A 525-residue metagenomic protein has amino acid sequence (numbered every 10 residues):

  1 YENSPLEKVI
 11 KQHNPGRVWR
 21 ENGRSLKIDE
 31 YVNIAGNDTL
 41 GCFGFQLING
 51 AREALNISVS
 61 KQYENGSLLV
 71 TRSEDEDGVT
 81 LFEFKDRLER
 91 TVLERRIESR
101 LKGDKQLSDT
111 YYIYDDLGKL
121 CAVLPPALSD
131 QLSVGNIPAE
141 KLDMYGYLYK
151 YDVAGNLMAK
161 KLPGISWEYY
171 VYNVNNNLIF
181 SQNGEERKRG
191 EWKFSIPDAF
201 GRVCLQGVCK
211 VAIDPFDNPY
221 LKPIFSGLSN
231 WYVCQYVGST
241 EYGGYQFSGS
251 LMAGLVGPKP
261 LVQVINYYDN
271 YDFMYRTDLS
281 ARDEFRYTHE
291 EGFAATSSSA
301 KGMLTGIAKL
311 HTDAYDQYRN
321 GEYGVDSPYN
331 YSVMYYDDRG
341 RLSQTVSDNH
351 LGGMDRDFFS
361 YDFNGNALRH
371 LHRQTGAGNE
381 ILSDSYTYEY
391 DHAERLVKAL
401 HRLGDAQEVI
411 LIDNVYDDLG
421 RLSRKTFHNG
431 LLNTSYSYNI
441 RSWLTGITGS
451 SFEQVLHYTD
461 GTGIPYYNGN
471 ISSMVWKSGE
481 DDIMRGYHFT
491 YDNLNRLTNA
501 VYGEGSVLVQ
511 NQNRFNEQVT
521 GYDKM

Functional and structural regions predicted by a protein language model:
Y1-T490, R496-K524: Beta-strand elements of repeat-based all-beta scaffolds
